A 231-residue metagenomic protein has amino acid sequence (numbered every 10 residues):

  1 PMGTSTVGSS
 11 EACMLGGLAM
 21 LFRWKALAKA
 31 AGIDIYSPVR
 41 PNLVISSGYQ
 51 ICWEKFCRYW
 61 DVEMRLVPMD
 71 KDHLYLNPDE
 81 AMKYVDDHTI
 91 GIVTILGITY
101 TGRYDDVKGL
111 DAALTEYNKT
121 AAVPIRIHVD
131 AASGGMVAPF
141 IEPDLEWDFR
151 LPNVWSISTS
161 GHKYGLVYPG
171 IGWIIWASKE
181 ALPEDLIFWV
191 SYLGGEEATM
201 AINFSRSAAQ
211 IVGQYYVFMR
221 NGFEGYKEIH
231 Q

Functional and structural regions predicted by a protein language model:
P1, L18-A19, R23-W24, A28-K29 (+3 more regions): Non-catalytic terminal extensions of PLP-dependent enzymes
P1-L18, V67: Short loop-beta-helix segment that forms the pyridoxal 5′-phosphate
V7, R23, I33-A112, P143-E146 (+1 more regions): PLP-dependent aminotransferase-class I/II
A12-W24, W53, Q214-V217: Buried hydrophobic packing segments
Y49, I98-Y100, A131-G135, K163: Active-site-proximal loop/turn and secondary-structure-junction residues that shape catalytic pockets, frequently
Y104-E142: Catalytic PLP-binding core of fold-type I/II PLP enzymes
F140-P143, F149-Q231: Active-site C-terminal subdomain of aminotransferase-like
